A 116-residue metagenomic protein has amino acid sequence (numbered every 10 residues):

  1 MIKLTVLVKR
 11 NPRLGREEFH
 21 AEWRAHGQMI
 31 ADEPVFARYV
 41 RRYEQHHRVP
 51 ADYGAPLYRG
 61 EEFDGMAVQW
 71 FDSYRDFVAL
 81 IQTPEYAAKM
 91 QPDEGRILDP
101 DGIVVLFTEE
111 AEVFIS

Functional and structural regions predicted by a protein language model:
M1-S116: Macromolecular interaction modules
